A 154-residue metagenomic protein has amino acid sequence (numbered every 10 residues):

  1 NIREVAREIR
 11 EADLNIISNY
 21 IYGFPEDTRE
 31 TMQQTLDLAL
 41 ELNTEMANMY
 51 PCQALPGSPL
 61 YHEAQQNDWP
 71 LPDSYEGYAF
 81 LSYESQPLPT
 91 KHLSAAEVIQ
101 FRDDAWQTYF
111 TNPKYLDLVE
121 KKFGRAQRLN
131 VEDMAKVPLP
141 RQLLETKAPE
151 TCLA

Functional and structural regions predicted by a protein language model:
N1-Q66, F80-S82, D103-R125: Conserved C-terminal portion of the radical SAM core fold that forms the substrate/S-adenosylmethionine-binding
P59-A64, P70-A154: Radical SAM enzyme core and accessory elements
